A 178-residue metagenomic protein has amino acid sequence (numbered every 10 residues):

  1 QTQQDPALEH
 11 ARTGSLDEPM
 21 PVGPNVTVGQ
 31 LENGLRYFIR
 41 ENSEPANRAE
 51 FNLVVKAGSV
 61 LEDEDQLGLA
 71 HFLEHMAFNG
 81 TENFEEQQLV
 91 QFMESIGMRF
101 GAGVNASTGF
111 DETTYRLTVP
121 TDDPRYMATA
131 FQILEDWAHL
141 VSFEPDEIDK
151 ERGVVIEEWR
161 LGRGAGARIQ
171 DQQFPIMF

Functional and structural regions predicted by a protein language model:
Q1-I39: Proteolytic maturation boundary segments
V22-T27, N33-L35, N47-L53, D111-T113: Envelope-exposed proteins and targeting segments
E41-E44: Peptidyl-prolyl cis-trans isomerase
V55-A70, E74-D171, P175-F178: Active-site-adjacent, His/Asp/Glu-enriched structural segments that form or flank metal-binding and acid/base networks
